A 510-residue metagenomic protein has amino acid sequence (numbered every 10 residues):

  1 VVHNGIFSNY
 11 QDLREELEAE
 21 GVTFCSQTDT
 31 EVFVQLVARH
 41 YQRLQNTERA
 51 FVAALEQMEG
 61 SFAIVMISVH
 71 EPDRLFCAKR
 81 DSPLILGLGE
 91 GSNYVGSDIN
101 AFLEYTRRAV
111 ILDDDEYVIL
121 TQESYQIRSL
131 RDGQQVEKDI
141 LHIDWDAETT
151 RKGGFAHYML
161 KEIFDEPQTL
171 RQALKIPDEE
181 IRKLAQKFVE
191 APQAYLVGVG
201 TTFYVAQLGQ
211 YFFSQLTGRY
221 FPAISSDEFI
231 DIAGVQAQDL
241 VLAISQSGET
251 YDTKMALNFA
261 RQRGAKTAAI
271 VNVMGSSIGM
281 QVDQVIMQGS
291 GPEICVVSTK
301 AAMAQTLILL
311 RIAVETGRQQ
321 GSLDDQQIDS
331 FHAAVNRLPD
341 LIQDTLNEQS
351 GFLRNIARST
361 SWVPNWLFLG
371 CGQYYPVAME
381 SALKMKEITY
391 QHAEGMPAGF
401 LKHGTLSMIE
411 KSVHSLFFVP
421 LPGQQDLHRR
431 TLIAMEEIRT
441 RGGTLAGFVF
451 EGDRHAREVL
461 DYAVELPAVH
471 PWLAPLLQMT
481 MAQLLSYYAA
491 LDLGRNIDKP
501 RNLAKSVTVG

Functional and structural regions predicted by a protein language model:
V1-H157, K161-K175, E180-Q193, D325 (+2 more regions): Conserved short alpha-helical segments that host acidic/polar catalytic motifs at enzyme active sites
V1-S8, D12, C77-L86, F155-M159 (+4 more regions): Conserved phosphate/anionic-ligand binding catalytic regions in large, soluble enzymes, centered on
I6-S8, D12, V69-P72, R80-L84 (+19 more regions): Short, glycine-/Ser/Thr-/acidic-enriched flexible segments
E31, F62-V65, R74-F76, P83-I85 (+16 more regions): Structural motif
M58-S92, S361-E387, V419-L421, Q425-L427 (+1 more regions): Acidic/histidine-rich
M159, D165-Y195, R263, Q284-L416 (+1 more regions): Active-site phosphate/pyrophosphate-binding segments
Q186-R337, C371, F418-P467, L485: Glycine-rich phosphate-binding loops that contact phosphosugars or nucleotide phosphates
V459, E465-G510: Generic C-terminus detector
